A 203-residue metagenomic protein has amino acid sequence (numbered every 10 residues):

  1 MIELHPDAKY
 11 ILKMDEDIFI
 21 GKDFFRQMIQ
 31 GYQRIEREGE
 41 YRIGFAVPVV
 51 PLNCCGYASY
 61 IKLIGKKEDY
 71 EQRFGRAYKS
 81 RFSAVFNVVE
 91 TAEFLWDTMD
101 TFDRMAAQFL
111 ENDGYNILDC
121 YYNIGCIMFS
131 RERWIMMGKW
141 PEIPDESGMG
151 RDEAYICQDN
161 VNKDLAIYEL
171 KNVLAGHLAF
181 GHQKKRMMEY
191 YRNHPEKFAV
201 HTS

Functional and structural regions predicted by a protein language model:
M1-H5: Short, conserved alpha-helix that lines the donor NDP-sugar binding/gating region of sugar-transfer enzymes
A8-F19: Short beta-strand-to-loop acidic/aromatic patch adjacent to the donor-nucleotide binding site
Y10, I43-F45, I167: Short, Asp-centered acidic motifs that coordinate Mg2+ and/or phosphate in catalytic or ligand-binding sites
D23-F45: Conserved donor-nucleotide/metal-binding helix-loop-beta segment in metal-dependent transferases, i.e., the alpha-helix
F24-F25, C55-K62, F180-Q183, M187: Short aromatic-enriched loop/helix-cap "lid" or pocket-rim segments at secondary-structure transitions that line
R42-K62: Short beta-strand-to-loop element that shapes/binds the nucleotide-sugar donor at the catalytic cleft/hinge
D69-S80: Acidic, Ser/Thr/Gly/Pro-rich low-complexity segments that form flexible
K79, S83-S203: C-terminal catalytic/acceptor-binding lobe
